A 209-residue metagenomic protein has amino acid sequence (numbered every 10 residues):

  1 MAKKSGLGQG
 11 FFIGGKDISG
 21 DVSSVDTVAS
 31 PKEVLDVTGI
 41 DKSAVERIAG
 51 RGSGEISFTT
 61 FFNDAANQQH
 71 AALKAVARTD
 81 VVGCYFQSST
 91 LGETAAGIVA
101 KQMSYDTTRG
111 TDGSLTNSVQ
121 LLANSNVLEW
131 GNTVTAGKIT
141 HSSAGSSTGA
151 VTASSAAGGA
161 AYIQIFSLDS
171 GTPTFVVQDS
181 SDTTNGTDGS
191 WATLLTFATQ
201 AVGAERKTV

Functional and structural regions predicted by a protein language model:
M1-N63, G92-Q120, V127-G131, A136-K138 (+1 more regions): Solvent-exposed edge beta-strands and adjacent loop segments that serve as assembly or binding interfaces
K16, S89, Q178-G186: Change "in extracellular beta-sheet-rich domains … of secreted and cell-surface proteins" to "in beta-sheet-rich domains
F62-A66, N126-V127, S181-N185: Acidic glycine-/aspartate-rich tracts in secreted/extracellular proteins
F62-M103: Short, acidic/charged, Gly/Pro-enriched secondary-structure junctions
A136, T140-S155, S180, G189-F197: Short Trp-Ser/Thr-centered turn/loop motifs at beta-strand boundaries
A156-D169: A short beta-strand element within beta-rich, extracytoplasmic domains of secreted/secretory-pathway proteins
Y162, T174-Q178: Beta-strand signatures of extracellular beta-sandwich domains
L195-V209: Beta-sandwich interaction modules
